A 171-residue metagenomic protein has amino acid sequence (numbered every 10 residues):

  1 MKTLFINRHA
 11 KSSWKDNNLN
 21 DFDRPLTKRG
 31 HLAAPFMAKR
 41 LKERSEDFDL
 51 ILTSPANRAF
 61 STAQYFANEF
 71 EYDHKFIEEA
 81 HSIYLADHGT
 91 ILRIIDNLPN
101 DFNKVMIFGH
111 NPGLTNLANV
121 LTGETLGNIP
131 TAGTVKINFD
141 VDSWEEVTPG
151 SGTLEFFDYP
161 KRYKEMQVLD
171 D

Functional and structural regions predicted by a protein language model:
K2-T3, N7-I83, N128-I129, V168-D171: Active-site-proximal alpha-helix that buttresses catalytic centers in soluble enzyme cores
K11, A56, P112, V141 (+1 more regions): Short, glycine/serine-rich, charged loops/turns that create anion-binding and catalytic segments at active sites
T62-F66, I91, L117-A118: Hydrophobic packing residues within well-ordered alpha-helices of enzyme cores
I83-N97: Short phosphate-binding loop-to-helix
D96-M106, G150-D158: A polyampholytic, Gly/Pro-enriched intrinsically disordered region
L98-M106, N111-G133: Non-DNA-binding regulatory cores of transcription-related proteins, predominantly C-terminal effector-binding
T125-F157: Domain-level recognition of soluble alpha/beta enzyme cores, biased toward histidine phosphatases/phosphomutases
T153-D171: Charged phosphate-binding loop/patch that engages nucleotide di/tri-phosphates or the phosphate backbone of nucleic
